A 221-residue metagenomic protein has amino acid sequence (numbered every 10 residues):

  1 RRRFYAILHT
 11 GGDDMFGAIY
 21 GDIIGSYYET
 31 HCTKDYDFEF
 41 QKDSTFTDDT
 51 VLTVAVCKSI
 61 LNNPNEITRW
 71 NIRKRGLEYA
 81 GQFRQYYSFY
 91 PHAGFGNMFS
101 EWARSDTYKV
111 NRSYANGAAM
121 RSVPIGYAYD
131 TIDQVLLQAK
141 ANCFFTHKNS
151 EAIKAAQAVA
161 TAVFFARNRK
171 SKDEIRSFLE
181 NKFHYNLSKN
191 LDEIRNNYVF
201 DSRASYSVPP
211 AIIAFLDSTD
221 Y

Functional and structural regions predicted by a protein language model:
R1-R3: Basic polycationic patches enriched in arginine
I7-Y221: Structured, active/binding-site neighborhoods that engage oxygen-rich ligands
